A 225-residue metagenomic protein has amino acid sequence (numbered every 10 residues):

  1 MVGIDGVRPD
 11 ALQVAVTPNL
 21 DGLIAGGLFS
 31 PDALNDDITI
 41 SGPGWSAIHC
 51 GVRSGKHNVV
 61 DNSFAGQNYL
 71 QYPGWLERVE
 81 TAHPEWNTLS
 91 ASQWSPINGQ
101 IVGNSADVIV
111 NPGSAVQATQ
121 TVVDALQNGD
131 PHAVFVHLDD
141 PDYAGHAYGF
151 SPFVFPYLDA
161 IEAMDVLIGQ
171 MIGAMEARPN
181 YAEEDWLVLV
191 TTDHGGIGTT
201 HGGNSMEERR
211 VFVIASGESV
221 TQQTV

Functional and structural regions predicted by a protein language model:
M1, N19, A163-N204, V213: Metal-dependent active-site segment of extracytoplasmic phospho-/sulfohydrolases and closely related
V2-V7, A33-I38, I48-V52, A91-P96 (+3 more regions): Active-site-proximal beta-strand/loop segments in catalytic clefts of secreted hydrolases
D10-G44, G51-V52: Short, structured active-site-proximal loop/turn typified by the sulfatase FGly-forming signature C/S-X-P-X-R
A25-P31, A82-L89, N128-V134, A182-L187 (+2 more regions): Loop/turn elements at helix/coil->beta-strand transitions in domains of secreted/extracellular proteins
D37, N62-Y72, F155-E162, N204 (+1 more regions): A short beta-strand-to-alpha-helix junction
P43-G51, G55, N204-V225: Substrate-binding rim/cap in mid-to-C-terminal beta-strand-loop elements of soluble/periplasmic
K56-A118: Catalytic-site neighborhoods of secreted/periplasmic enzymes that process anionic sulfate/phosphate groups
P96-V108, V123-V166, Q170: Active-site His/acidic residue clusters
